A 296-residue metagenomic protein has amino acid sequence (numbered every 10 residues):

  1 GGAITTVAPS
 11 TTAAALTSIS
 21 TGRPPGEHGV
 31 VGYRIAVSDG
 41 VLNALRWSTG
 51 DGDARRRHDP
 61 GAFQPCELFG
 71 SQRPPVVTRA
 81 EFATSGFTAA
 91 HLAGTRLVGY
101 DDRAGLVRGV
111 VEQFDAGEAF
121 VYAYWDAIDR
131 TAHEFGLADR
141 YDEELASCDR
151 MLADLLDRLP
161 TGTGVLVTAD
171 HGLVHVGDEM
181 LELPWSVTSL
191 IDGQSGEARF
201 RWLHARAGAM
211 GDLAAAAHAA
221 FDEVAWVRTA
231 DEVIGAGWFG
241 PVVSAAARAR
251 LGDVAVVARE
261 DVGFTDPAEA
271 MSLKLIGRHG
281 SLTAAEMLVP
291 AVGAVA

Functional and structural regions predicted by a protein language model:
G1-A296: Feature captures the catalytic ectodomains and active-site-proximal regions of enzymes that hydrolyze or transfer
